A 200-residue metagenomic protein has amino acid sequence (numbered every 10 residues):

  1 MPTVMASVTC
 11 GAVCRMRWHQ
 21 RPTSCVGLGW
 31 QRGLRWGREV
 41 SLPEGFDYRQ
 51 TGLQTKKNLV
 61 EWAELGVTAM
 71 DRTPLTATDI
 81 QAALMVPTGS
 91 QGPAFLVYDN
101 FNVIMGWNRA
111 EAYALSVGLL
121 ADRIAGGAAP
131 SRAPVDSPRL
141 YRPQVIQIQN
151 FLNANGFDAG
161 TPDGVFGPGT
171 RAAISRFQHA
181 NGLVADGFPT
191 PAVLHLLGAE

Functional and structural regions predicted by a protein language model:
P2-T3, S7-N150, A154-F157: Extracytoplasmic and endomembrane cell-envelope/extracellular-matrix remodeling and assembly machinery
P138-V145, N153-L197: Short acidic, glycine/serine/threonine-rich helix-capping segments at coil-helix boundaries
